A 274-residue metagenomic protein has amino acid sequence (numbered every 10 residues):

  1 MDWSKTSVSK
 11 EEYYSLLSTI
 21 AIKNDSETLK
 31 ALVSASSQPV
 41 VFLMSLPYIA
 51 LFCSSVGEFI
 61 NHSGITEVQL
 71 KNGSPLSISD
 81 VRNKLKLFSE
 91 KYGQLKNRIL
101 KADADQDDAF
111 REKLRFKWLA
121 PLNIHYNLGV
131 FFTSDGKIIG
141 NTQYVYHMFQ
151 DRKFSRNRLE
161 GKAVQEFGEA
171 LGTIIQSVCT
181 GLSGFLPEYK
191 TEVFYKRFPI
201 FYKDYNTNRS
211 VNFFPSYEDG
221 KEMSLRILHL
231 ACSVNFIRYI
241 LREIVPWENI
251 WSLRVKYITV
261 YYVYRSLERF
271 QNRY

Functional and structural regions predicted by a protein language model:
M1-Y274: Amphipathic alpha-helical interface segments
